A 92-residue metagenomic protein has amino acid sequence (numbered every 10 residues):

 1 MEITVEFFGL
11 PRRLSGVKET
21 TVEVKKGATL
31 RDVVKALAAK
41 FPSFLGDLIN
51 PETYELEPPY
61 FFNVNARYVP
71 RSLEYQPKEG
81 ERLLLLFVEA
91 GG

Functional and structural regions predicted by a protein language model:
M1-G91: Ubiquitin-like/PB1-type beta-grasp interaction modules and other compact soluble beta-rich domains
